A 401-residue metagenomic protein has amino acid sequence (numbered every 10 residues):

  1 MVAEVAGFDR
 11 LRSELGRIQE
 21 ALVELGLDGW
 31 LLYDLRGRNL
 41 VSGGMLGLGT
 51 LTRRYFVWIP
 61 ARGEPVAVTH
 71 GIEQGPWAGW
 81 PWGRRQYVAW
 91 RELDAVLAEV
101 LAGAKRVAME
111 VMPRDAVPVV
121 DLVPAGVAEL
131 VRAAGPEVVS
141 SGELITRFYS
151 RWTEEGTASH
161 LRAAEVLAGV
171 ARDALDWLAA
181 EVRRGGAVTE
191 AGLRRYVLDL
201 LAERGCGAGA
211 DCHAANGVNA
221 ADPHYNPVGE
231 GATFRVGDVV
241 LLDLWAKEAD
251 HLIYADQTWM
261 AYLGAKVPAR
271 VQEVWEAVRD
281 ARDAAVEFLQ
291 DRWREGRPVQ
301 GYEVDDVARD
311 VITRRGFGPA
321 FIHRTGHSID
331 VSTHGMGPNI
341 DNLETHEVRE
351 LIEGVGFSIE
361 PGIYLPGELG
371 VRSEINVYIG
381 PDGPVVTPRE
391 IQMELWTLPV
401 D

Functional and structural regions predicted by a protein language model:
M1-D401: Active-site neighborhoods and metal-handling regions in enzymes and metal-associated proteins
